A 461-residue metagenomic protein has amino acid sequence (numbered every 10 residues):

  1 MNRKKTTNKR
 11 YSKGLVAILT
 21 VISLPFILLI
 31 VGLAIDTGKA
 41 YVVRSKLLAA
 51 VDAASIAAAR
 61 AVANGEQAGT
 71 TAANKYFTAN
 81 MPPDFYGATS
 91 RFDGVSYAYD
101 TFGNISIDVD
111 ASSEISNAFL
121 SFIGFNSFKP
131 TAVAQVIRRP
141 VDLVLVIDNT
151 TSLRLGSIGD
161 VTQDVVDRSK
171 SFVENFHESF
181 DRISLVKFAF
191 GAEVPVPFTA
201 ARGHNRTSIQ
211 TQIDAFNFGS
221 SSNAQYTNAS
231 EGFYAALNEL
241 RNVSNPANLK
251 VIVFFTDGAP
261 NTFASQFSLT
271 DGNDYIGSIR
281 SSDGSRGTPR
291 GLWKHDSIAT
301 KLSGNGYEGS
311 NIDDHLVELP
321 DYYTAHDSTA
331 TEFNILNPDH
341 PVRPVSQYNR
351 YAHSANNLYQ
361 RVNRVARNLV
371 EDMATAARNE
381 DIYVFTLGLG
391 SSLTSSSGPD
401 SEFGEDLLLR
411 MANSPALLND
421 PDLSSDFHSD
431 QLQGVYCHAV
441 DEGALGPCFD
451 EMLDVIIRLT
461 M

Functional and structural regions predicted by a protein language model:
M1-K13, I18: N-terminal leader/signal peptides at the extreme start of proteins
N2-R3, G38-M461: P/S/T/G-enriched low-complexity
L15, P25-I27, R138-R139: Short hydrophobic "helix-edge" motifs at membrane interfaces and signal-peptide entry regions
L15-A17, L29-G32, G38, F233: Extended compositionally biased segments used for macromolecular assembly or nucleic-acid engagement
V21-I35, A49: Alpha-helical hydrophobic helix detector
